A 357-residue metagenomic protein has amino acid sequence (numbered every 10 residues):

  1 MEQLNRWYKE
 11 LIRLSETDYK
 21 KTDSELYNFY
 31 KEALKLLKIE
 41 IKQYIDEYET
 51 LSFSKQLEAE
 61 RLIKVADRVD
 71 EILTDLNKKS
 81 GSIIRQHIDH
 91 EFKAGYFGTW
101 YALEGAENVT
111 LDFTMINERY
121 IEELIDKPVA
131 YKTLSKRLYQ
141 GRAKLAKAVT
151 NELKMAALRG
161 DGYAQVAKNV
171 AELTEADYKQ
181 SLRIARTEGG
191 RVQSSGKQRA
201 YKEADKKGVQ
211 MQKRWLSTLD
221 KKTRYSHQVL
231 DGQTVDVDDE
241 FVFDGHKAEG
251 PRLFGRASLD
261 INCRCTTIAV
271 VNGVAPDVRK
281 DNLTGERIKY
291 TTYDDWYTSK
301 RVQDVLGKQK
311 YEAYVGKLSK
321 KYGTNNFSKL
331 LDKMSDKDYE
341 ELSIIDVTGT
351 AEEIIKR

Functional and structural regions predicted by a protein language model:
M1-L173, V271-R357: N-terminal leader/targeting and assembly helices and adjacent pre-domain segments
A176, Q180-L283: Acidic, glycine-rich two-metal-ion catalytic cores of nucleic acid-processing enzymes
